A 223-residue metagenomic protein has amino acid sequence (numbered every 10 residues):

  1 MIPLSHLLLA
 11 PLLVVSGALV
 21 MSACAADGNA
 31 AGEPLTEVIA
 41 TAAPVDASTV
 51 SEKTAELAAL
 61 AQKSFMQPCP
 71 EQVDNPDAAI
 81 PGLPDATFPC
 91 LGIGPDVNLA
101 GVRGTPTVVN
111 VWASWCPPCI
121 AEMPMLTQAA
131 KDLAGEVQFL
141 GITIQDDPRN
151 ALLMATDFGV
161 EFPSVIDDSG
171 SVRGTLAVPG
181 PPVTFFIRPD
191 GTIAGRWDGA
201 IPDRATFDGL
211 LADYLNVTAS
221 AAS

Functional and structural regions predicted by a protein language model:
M1-P89, S223: N-terminal targeting signals for export/organelle localization
A61, P106, T127-L133, L211-T218: Sec/Tat-exported extracytoplasmic proteins
D77-A79, D85-T107: A short beta-strand-turn-helix
T87, G141-T143, R196: Soluble periplasmic/extracytoplasmic beta-strand elements of cell-envelope proteins
P95-L99, Q145, V165-D168: Hydrophobic alpha-helical segments that drive targeting, anchoring, or assembly
V97-I120, L126, F139: Short active-site neighborhood of thiol/selenol oxidoreductases, capturing the structured segment around
I120-F158, D168-G174: Structural microenvironment flanking redox-active thiols in thiol-disulfide oxidoreductases
L153-V160, D168-S223: Thiol/disulfide oxidoreductase modules built on the thioredoxin-like
